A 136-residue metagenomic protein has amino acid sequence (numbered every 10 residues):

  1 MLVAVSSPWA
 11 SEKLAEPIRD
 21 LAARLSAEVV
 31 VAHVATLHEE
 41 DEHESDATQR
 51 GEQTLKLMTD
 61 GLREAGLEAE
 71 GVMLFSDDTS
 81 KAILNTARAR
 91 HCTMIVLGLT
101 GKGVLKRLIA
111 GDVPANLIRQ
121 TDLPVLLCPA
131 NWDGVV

Functional and structural regions predicted by a protein language model:
M1-K13, R119-V136: Intrinsically disordered or low-complexity boundary/linker segments at protein termini and domain junctions
M1-T48, G61-L67: Small/aliphatic-rich secondary-structure junction motif
P17, Q49-M58, A82: Short, solvent-exposed amphipathic alpha-helices that sit in or adjacent to ligand/effector-binding or catalytic
V30-A32, E70-L74, L126: General small-molecule cofactor/ligand-binding pocket signal
D46-R50, R88-R90, V113-P114: Short, hinge-like loop/turn segments at secondary-structure boundaries
R63-I95, G134-V136: Structural beta-alpha unit
G98-Q120, W132-V136: Glycine-rich, Arg-bearing micro-motifs that act as flexible, cationic patches
